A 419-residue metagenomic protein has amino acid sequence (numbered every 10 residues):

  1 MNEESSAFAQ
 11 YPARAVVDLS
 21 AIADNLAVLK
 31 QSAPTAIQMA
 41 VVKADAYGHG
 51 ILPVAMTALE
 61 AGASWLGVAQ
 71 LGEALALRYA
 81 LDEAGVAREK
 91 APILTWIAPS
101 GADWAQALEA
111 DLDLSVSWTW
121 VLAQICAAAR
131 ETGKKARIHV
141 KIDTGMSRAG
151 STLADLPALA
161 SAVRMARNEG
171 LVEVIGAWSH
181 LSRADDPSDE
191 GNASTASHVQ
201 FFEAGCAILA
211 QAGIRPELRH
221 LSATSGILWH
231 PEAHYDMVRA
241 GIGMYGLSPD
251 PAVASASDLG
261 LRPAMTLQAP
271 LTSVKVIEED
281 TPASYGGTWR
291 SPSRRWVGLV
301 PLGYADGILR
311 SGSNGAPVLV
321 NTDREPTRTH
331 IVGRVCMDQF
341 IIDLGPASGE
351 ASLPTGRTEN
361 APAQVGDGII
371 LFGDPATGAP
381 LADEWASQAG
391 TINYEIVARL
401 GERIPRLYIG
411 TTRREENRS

Functional and structural regions predicted by a protein language model:
M1-A23, A27, Q31, E73 (+4 more regions): Active-site anion/phosphate-binding pocket segments in diverse small-molecule metabolic enzymes
F8-A9, R14-V16, P34-H220: Active-site-proximal beta-alpha core segment in soluble small-molecule metabolic enzymes
